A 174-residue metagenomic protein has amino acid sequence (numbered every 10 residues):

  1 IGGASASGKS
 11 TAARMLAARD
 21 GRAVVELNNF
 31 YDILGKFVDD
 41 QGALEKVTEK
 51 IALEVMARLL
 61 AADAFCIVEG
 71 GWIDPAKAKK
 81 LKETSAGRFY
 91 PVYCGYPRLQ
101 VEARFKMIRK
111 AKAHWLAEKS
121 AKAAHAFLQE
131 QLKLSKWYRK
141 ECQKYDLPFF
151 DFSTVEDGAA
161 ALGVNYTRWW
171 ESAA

Functional and structural regions predicted by a protein language model:
I1: Hydrophobic anchor at the beta1->P-loop junction of P-loop NTPases
A6-S7: ATP-binding Walker
S10: Walker A/P-loop
R14-L59: Conserved substrate/cofactor phosphate-moiety recognition/catalytic segment in nucleotide-dependent phosphotransferases
F30-D32, W72-D74, Y96-E102, E156: Conserved nucleotide-binding/hydrolysis micro-motifs of P-loop NTPases
E45-R98: Glycine-rich phosphate-binding loop used to anchor ATP phosphates in small-molecule kinases, encompassing both
F89-L134: A glycine- and Lys/Arg-enriched "phosphate-lid" helix/loop adjacent to the NTP-binding pocket of small-molecule kinases
K136-A174: NTP-dependent small-molecule kinase module
